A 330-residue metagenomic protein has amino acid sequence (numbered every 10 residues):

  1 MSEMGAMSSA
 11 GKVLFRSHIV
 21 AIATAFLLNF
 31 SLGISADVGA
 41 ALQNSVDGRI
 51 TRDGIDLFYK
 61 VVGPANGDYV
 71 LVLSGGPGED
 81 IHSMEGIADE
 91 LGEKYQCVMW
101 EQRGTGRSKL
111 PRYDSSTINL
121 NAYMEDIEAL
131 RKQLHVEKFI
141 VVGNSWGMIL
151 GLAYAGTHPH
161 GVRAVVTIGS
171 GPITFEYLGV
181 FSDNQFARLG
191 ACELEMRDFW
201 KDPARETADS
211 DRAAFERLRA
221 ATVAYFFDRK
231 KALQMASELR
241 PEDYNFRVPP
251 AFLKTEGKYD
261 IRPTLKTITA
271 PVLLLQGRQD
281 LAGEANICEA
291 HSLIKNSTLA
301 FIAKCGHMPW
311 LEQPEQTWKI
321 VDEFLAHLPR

Functional and structural regions predicted by a protein language model:
I55-L110: Conserved HGGG/HGGXW glycine-rich cap/lid loop of the alpha/beta-hydrolase fold
Q102-W146: Active-site loop/oxyanion-hole signature of alpha/beta-hydrolase fold enzymes
E137-V180: Conserved hydrolase catalytic core segment
V166-P203: Flexible "cap/lid" loop of the alpha/beta hydrolase fold
P203-A251, T255, T264: Conserved alpha/beta-hydrolase catalytic His-Asp/Glu region
I268, L274-Q276: Short beta-strand/loop motif that positions the catalytic acidic residue of the alpha/beta-hydrolase fold
L281-N286: Conserved alpha/beta-hydrolase "acid-adjacent" motif
S297-R330: Catalytic active-site module of serine/aspartate enzymes centered on a nucleophile-bearing elbow/loop
